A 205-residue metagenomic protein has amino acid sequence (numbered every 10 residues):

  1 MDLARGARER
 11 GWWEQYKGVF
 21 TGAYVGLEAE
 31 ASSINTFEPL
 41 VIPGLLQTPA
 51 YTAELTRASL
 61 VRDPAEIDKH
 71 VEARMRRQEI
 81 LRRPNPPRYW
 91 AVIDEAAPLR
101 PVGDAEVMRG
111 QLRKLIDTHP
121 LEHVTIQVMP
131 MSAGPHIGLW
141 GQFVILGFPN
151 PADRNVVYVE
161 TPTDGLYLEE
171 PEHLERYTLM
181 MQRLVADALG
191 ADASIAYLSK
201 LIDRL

Functional and structural regions predicted by a protein language model:
M1-L99, E169, R183-L205: Interdomain hinge/linker segments and adjacent boundary elements that couple functional modules
D104-L205: C-terminal regulatory/effector modules of DNA-binding transcriptional regulators
